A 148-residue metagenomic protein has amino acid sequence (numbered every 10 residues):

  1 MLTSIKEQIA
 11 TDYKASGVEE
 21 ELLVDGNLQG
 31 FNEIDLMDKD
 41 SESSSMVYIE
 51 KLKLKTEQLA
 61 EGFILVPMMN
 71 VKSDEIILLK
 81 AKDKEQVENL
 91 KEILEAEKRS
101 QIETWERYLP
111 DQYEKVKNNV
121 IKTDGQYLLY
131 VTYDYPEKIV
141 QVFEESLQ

Functional and structural regions predicted by a protein language model:
M1-E75, A81-Q148: Soluble, non-membrane globular domain cores that form compact, hydrophobic packing and curved binding surfaces
